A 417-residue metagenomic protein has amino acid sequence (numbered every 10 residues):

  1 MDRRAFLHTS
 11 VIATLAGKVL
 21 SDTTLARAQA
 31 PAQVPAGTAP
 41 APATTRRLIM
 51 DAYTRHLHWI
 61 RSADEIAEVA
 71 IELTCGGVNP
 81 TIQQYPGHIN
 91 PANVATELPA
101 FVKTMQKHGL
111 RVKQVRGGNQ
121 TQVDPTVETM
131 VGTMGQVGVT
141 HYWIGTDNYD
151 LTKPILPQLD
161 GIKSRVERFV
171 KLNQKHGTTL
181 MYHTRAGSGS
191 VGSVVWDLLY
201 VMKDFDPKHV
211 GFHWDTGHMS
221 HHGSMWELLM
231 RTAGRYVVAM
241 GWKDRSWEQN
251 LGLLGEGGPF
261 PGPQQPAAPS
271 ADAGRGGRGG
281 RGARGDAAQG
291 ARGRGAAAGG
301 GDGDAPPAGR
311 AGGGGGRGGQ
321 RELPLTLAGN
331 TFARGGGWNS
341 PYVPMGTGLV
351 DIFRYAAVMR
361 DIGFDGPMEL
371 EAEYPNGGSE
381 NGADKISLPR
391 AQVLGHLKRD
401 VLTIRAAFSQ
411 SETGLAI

Functional and structural regions predicted by a protein language model:
R4-S21, A30, V34-D51, I60-T74 (+2 more regions): Histidine-acidic metal/acid-base catalytic patches
S10-L20, D64-E68, Q84, H108-F212 (+2 more regions): Active-site acidic/histidine proton-transfer and metal-coordination neighborhood in alpha/beta enzyme cores
A26-A28: Boundary at the C-terminal end of the N-terminal hydrophobic targeting segment
P40-H56, F101-V102, Q106, R111 (+1 more regions): Mobile, glycine- and charge-enriched loop segments and immediately flanking short secondary-structure elements within
Y53-L57, T81-Y85, G117-Q120, D147-Y149 (+4 more regions): Active-site beta-loop-alpha junctions enriched in small/polar residues
V78-P80, K113-Q114, W143, A239-G241 (+1 more regions): Structural recognition of the beta-strand scaffold that forms the well-ordered cores of secreted hydrolase catalytic
N79-A100: Glycine-rich, proline-tolerant flexible connector loops at the mouths of alpha/beta enzymes
